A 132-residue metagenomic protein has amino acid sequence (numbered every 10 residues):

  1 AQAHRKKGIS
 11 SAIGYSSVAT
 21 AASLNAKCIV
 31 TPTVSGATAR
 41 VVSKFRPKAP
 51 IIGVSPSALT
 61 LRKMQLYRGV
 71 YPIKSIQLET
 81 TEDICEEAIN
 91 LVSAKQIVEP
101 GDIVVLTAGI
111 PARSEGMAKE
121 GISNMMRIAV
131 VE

Functional and structural regions predicted by a protein language model:
A1-Q2, K27, V98-D102: Flexible, glycine/charged-enriched surface loops at secondary-structure junctions
A1-V18, M125: Long, charged amphipathic helices and adjacent flexible linkers at domain junctions
A12-A26, I84-Q96: Phosphate-interacting basic helix/loop segments used at nucleotide- and nucleic-acid interfaces
A21, T31, S43-K44, K95-V98 (+1 more regions): Replace "in large, NTP-powered and nucleic-acid-processing enzymes" with "in large, NTP-powered factors and other
P32, V105-A108: Short beta-strand segments
T38-R40, R46-D83: Nucleotide-binding motor/catalytic cores of P-loop/tubulin-like NTPases across gene-expression machines
V42, V104: Conserved, mostly hydrophobic/aromatic
Y71-K74, E86, N90, A112 (+1 more regions): Beta-strand/loop-dominated core regions that host nucleotide or nucleotide-derived cofactor-binding catalytic loops
